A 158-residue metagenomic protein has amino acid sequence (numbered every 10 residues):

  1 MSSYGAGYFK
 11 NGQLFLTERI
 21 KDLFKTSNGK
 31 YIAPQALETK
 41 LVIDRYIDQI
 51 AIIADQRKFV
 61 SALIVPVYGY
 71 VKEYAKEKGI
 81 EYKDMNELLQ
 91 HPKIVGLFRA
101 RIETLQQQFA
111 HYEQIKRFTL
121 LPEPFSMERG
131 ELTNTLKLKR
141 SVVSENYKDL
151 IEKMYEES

Functional and structural regions predicted by a protein language model:
M1-H111, P124-R129: AMP-binding/adenylate-forming catalytic core of the ANL superfamily
I52, R117-L120: Hydrophobic/anchoring residues in structured secondary elements
P66, V142-V143: A short, well-structured catalytic beta-strand-centered motif of the EAL phosphodiesterase domain for c-di-GMP
K83-P92, Y147-S158: Acidic/polar alpha-helix N-cap and adjacent early helical turns within long charge-rich amphipathic helices/linkers
I102, R140, Y147: Short amphipathic alpha-helical/adjacent loop interface patches that line ligand and macromolecule-binding sites
I115-K116, G130: Long, charged low-complexity intrinsically disordered regions
